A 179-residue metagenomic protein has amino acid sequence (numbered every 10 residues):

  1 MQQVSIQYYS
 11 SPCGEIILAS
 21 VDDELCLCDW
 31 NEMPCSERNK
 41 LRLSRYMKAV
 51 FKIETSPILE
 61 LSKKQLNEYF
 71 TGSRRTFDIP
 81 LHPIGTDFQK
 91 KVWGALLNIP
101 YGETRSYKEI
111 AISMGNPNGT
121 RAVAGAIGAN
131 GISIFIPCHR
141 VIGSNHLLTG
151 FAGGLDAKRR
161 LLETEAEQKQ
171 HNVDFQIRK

Functional and structural regions predicted by a protein language model:
M1-P117, T164, Q168-K179: Basic nucleic-acid-binding alpha-helical/helix-turn surface characteristic of O6-alkylguanine DNA
N118-R160: Short glycine/serine-rich loop segments
